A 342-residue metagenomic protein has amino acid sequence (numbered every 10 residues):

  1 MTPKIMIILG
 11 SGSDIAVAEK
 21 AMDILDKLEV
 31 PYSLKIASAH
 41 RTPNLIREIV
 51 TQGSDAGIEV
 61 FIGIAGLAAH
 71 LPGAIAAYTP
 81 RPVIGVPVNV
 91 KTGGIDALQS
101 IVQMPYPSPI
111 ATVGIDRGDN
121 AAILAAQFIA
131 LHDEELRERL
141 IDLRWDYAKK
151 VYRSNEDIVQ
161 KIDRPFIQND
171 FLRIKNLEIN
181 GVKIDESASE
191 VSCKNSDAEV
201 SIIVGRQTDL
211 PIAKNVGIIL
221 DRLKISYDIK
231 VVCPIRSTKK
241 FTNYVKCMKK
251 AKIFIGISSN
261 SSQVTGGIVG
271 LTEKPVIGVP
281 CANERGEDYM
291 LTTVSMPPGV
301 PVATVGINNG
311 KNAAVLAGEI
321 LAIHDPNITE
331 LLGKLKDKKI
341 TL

Functional and structural regions predicted by a protein language model:
T2-K4, L28-P31, A56-E59, T79-P82 (+6 more regions): Short coil/turn connectors at secondary-structure junctions
P3, L9-A16, K20, G94-A198 (+2 more regions): C-terminal binding/interaction regions
P3-R41, E190-R236: Glycine-rich phosphate/diphosphate-binding loop of Rossmann-like nucleotide-binding domains
D14-E19, T42-L45, A65-A74, G93-I95 (+6 more regions): Short glycine/serine/threonine-rich phosphate/pyrophosphate-binding segments that cradle anionic phosphate groups
A21-K27, V50-T51, A77-P80, Q127-I129 (+4 more regions): Short, solvent-exposed amphipathic alpha-helical segments in soluble enzyme and RNA/protein-processing domains
K35-A39, I64-A65, V86-P87, V113-G114 (+4 more regions): Glycine- and other small-residue-rich loops at beta-strand/loop junctions that grip anionic moieties
E48-P87, K239-P280: Glycine-rich phosphate-binding loop
V88-T92, C281-R285: Short, acidic/turn-prone active-site loops that include or flank metal/cofactor- and phosphate-binding residues
